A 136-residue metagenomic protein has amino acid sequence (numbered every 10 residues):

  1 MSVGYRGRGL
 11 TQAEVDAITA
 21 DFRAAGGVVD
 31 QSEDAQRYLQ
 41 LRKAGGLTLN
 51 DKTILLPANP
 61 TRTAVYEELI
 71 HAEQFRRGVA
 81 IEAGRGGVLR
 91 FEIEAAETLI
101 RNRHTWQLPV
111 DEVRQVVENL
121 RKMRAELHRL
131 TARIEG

Functional and structural regions predicted by a protein language model:
M1-G136: Catalytic toxin/effector domains delivered as secreted proteins or via bacterial secretion systems
